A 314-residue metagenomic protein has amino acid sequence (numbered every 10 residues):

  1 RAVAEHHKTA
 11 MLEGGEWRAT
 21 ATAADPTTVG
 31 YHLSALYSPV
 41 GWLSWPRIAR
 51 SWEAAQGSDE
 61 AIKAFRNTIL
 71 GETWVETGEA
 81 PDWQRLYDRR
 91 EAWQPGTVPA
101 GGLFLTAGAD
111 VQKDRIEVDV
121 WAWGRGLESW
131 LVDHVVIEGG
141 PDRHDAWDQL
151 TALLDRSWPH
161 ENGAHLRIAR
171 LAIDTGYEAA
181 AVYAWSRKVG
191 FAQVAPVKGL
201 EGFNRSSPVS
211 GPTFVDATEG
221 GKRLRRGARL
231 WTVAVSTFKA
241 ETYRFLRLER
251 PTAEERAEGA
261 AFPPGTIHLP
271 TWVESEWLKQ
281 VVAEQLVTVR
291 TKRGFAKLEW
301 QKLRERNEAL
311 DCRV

Functional and structural regions predicted by a protein language model:
R1-R85, E91-V314: Short, flexible loop motifs at catalytic/binding sites
